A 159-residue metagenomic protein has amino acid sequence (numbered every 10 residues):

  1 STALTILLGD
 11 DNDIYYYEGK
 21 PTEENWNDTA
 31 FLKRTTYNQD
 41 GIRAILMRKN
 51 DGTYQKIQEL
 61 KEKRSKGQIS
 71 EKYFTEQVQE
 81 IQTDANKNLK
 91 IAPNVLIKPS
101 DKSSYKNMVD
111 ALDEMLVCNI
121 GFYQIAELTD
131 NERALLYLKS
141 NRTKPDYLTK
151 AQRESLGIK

Functional and structural regions predicted by a protein language model:
S1-K159: Long, low-hydrophobicity, acidic/polar, solvent-exposed interaction domains
